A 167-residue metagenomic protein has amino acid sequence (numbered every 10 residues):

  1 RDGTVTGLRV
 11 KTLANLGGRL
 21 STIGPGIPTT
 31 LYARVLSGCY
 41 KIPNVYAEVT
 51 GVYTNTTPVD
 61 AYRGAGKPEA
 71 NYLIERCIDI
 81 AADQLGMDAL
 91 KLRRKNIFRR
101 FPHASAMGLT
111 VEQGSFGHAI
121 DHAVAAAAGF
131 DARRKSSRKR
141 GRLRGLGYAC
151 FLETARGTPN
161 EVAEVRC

Functional and structural regions predicted by a protein language model:
R1, D79-D88, A123, A163-C167: Proline/glycine-anchored alpha-helix kink/cap motifs
R1-C77, L152-N160: Glycine-rich loop/linker segments at domain edges
V5-G7, A89-R93, D131-R133: Acidic/polar loop patches that form or flank catalytic/metal-binding clefts of enzymes that bind anionic ligands
P43, N71, E75-D79, L90 (+2 more regions): Predominant activation on well-ordered alpha-helical scaffold segments within soluble catalytic domains
A61-P102: Long hydrophobic segments that form regular secondary structure
I97-C167: Helix-loop-helix junctions that connect adjacent transmembrane helices in secondary transporters/permeases, recognized
